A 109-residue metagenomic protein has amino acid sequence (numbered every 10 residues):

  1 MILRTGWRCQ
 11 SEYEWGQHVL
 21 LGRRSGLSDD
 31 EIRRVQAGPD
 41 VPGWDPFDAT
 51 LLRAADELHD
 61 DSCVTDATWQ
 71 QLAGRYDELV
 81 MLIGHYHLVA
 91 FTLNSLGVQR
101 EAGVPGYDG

Functional and structural regions predicted by a protein language model:
M1-G109: Hydrophobic alpha-helical segments
